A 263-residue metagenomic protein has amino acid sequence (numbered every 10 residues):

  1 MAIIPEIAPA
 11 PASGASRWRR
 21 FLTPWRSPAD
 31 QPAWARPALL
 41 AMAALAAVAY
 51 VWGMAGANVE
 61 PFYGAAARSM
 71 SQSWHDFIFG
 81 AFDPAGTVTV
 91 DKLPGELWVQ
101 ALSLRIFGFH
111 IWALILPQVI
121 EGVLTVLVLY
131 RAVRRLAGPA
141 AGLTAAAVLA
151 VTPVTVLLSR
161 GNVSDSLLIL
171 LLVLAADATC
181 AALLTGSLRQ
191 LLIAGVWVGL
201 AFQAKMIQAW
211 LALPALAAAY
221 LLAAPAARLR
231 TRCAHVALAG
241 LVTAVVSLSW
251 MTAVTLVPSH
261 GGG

Functional and structural regions predicted by a protein language model:
M1-A49, H235-T243: Start-transfer (signal-anchor) and selected internal transmembrane alpha helices of multi-pass inner/ER membrane
P9, A140, A175-L191: Membrane-interface transmembrane helices that cradle and orient dolichyl/undecaprenyl
F21, R26, V59-S69, S73 (+1 more regions): Transmembrane-lumen/periplasm boundary regions of multi-pass, lipid-linked membrane glycan transferases
L40-L45, L129-V151: Transmembrane-helix signature of polytopic, membrane-embedded enzymes that assemble or transfer cell-envelope glycans
F62-I106: Extracytosolic helix-loop segments that constitute the early lumenal/periplasmic catalytic or substrate-binding loops
L116-L136: Transmembrane-helix motifs of polytopic, lipid-linked glycan transferases
V154, R160-L167, M206-I207: Short acidic/glycine- and proline-prone juxtamembrane loop motifs at membrane-interface regions of multi-pass membrane
Q190-K205: Membrane-interface alpha helices of multi-pass inner-membrane proteins
